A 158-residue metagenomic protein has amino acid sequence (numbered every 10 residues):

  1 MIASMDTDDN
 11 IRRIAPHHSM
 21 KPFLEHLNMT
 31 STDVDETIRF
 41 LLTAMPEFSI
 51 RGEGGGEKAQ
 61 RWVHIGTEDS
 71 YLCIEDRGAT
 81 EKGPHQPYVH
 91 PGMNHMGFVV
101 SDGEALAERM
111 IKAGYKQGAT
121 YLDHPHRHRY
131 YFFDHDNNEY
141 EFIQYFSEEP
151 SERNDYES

Functional and structural regions predicted by a protein language model:
I2-M20, R51, E108-S158: Vicinal oxygen chelate
R13-H17, L24-H26, Y71-C73, M93-H95: Short acidic/polar alpha-helix capping motifs at helix-coil junctions
P16-H18, L41, P84-P87, K112: A short alpha-helix capping/helix-coil boundary motif
H18-K21, N28-Y71: Core segments of cupin and vicinal oxygen chelate
F23-T32, V63-G66, P84-R109, H128-F133 (+1 more regions): Vicinal oxygen chelate
E25, S49-R51, N94, G118: A short, local hydrophobic-aromatic micro-motif
T37-F40, L106-M110: Hydrophobic side chains in well-ordered alpha-helices
S49-P87, F132, E139-F146: Conserved short beta-strand elements that form part of the metal-binding/catalytic scaffold of enzyme active sites
